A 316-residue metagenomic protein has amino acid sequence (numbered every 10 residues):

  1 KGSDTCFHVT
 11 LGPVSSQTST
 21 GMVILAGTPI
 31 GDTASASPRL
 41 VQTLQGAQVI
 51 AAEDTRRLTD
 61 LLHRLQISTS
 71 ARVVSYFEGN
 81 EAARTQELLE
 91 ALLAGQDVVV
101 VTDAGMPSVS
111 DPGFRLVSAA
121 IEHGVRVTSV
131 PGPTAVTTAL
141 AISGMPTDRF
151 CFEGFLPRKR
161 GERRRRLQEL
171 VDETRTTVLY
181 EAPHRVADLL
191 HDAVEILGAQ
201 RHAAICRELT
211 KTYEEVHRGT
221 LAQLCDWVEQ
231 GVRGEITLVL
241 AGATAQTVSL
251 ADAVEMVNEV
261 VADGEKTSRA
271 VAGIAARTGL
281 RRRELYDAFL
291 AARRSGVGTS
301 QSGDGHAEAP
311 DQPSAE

Functional and structural regions predicted by a protein language model:
V9-E78: Glycine-rich, flexible N-terminal cofactor/catalytic loop recognition
T20, D97, T176, P183-E316: A contiguous loop/helix-start segment that scaffolds small-molecule binding in enzyme catalytic cores
M22-A26, G95-T102, F150, R175-L179 (+1 more regions): Generic beta-sheet signal
L44-I50, G124-T128, T176-T177: Short active-site oxyanion
Y76-E81, L156: Conserved helicase motor
T85-T134, T138: Glycine/small-residue-rich loop that forms an oxyanion/phosphate-binding "nest" at active or ligand-binding sites
R115-E173: Class I SAM-dependent methyltransferase SAM-binding "motif I" and its flanking Rossmann-like core
